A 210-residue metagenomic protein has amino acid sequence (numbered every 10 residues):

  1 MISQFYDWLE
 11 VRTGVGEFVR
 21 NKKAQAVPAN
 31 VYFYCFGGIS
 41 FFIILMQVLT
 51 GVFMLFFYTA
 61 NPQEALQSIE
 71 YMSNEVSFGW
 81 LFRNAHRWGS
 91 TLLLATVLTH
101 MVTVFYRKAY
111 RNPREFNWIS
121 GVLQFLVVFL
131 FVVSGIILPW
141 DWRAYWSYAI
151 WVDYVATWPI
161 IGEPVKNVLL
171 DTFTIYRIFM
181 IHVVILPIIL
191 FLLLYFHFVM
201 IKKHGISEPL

Functional and structural regions predicted by a protein language model:
M1-L210: Membrane-embedded alpha-helical bundles that constitute the cytochrome b-like, heme-associated redox core of multi-pass
